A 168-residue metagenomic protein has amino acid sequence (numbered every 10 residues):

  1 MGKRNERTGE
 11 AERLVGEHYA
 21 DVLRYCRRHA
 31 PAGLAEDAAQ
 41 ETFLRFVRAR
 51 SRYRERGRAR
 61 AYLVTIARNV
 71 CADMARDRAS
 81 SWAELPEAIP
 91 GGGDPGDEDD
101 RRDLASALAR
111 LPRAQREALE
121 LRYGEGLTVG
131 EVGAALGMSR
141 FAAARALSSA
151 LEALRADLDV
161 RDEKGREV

Functional and structural regions predicted by a protein language model:
G2-R13, L23-E41, S51-R54, R140: Short, charged helix-capping/linker segments at alpha-helix termini
G9, S80, L85-A109: Acidic, proline/glycine-rich intrinsically disordered inter-domain spacer in sigma factors
L23, F43, P112, R116 (+1 more regions): C-terminal flanking helix
D37-L44, G57-N69: Structural recognition of an alpha-helix C-terminal capping motif at a helix-to-coil junction
R48-E55, V64-L85, D97, V160: Arg/Lys-rich amphipathic alpha helix in sigma70-family domain 2
R68, A72, G130, L136-D162 (+1 more regions): DNA-recognition helix of helix-turn-helix
A118-R122: A short pre-motif secondary-structure segment
